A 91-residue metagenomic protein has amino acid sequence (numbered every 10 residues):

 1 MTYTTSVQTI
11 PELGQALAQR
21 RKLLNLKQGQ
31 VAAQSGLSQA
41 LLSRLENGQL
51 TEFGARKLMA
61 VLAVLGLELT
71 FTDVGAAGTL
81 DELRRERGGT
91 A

Functional and structural regions predicted by a protein language model:
M1-L23: A short, Lys/Arg-rich alpha-helix, primarily the initiator
T9, L41-R44, L58-V61: Residue-level recognition of specific faces of alpha-helices
E12-L13, K27, S35-L37, G66 (+1 more regions): Hydrophobic/basic alpha-helical segments enriched in Actinobacteria
Q15-A32, G89-A91: Short basic helix-loop element that most often maps to the first helix and adjoining turn of HTH DNA-binding modules
G36-T51: Recognition helix of helix-turn-helix/homeodomain-like DNA-binding domains that insert into the DNA major groove
A55-F71: DNA major-groove recognition helix of helix-turn-helix/homeodomain DNA-binding modules
T70-A91: Short, charged recognition helix plus adjacent turn of helix-turn-helix-like nucleic-acid-binding domains
